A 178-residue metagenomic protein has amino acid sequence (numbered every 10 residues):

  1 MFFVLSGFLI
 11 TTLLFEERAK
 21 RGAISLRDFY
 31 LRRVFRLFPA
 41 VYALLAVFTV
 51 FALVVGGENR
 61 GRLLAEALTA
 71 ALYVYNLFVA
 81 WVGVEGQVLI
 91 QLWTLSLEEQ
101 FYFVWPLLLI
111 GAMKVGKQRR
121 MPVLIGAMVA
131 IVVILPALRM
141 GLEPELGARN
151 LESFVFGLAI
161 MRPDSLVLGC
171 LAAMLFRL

Functional and structural regions predicted by a protein language model:
M1-E17, A23-L31, F35-I90, L97-L178: Hydrophobic membrane-embedded alpha-helices and membrane-water interface caps/short interhelical or interfacial loops
